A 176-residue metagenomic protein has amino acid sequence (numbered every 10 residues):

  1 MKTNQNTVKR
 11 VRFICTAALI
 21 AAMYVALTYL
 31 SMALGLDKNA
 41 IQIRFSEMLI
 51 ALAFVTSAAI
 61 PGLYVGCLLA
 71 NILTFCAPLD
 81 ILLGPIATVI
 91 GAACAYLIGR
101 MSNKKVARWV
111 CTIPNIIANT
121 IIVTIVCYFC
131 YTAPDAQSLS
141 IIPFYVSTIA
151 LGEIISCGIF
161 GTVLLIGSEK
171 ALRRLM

Functional and structural regions predicted by a protein language model:
K2-F54, A58: Hydrophobic transmembrane alpha-helices
F13-A18, A58, G62, D80 (+2 more regions): Small-residue packing motifs within transmembrane alpha-helices
A17, A21, V25, Y64 (+3 more regions): Small-residue faces within membrane-embedded alpha-helices
Y29-A40, M48, L68-I90, I98-M176: Membrane-embedded alpha-helical hairpins and interfacial helices in multi-pass inner-membrane proteins
F54-L63, P85-Y96: Hydrophobic alpha-helical transmembrane segments
